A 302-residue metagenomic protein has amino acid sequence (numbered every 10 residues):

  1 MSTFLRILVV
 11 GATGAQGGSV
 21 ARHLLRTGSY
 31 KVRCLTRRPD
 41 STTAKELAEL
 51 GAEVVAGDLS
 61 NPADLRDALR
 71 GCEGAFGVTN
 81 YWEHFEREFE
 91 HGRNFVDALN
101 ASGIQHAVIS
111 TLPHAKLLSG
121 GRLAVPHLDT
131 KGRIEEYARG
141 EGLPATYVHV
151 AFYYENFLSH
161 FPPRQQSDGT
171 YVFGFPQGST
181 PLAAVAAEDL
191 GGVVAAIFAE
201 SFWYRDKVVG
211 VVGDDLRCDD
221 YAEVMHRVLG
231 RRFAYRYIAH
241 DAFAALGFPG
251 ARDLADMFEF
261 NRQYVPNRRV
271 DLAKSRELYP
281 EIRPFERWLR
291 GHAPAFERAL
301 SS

Functional and structural regions predicted by a protein language model:
M1-R6, R298-S302: Basic/polar N-terminal segments that are highly enriched at the extreme N-terminus, encompassing both cleavable
S2-E46, V54, S60-G74, T79-E90 (+3 more regions): Oxidoreductase cofactor-interface core, primarily capturing Rossmann-like NAD(P)-dependent enzymes
R33-L35, V55-N61, D271, R283-F285 (+1 more regions): Contiguous, function-dense segments enriched for cysteine-driven chemistry and partner/ligand-binding capacity
G51: Active-site-proximal glycine-rich helix-loop-beta segment
Y204, H240-S302: A hydrophobic C-terminal alpha-helical subdomain
R236-I238: NAD(P)-dinucleotide binding in Rossmann-like oxidoreductases
